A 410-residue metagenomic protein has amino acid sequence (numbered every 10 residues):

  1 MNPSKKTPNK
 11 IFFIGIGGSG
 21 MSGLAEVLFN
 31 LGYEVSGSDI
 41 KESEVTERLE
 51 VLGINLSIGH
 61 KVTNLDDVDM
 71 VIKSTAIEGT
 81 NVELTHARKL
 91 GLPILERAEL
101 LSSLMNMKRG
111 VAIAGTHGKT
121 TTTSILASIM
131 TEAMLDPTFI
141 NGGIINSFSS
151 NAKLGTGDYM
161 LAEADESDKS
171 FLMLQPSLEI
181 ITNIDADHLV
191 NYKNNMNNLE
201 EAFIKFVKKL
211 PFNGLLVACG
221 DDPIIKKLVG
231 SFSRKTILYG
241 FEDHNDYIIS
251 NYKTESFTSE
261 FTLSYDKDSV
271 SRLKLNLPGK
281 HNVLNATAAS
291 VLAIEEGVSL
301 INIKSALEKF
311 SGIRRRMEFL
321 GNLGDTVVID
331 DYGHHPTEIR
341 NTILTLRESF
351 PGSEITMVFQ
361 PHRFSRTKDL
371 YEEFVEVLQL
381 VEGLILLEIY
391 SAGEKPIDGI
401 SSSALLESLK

Functional and structural regions predicted by a protein language model:
N2-F12, G20, L24-L31, L178 (+3 more regions): Nucleotide phosphate-binding/pyrophosphate-handling subdomain across enzymes that bind or process nucleotide phosphates
P3-S4, F13, V27-Y33, E50 (+6 more regions): Phosphate-binding loop of NTP-binding sites
E34-R48: NAD(P)-binding Rossmann-fold cofactor-contacting core
S38-D39, S57-H60, L95-E99, I140-G143 (+3 more regions): Beta-strand->loop->alpha-helix junctions that form or flank phosphate-binding loops in nucleotide-handling enzymes
D39-K41, G143, D221-D222, F310 (+1 more regions): Residues in the short beta-alpha loop(s) of Rossmann-like NAD(P)-binding domains
E50-D66: Glycine-rich, highly charged phosphate/nucleotide-binding loops
D187-Y192, S365-R366, Y390-P396: A short acidic, helix-capping loop that chelates divalent metal ions and anchors anionic groups
F374-K410: C-terminal helical cap/extension that packs against the catalytic core of soluble nucleotide-cofactor enzymes
